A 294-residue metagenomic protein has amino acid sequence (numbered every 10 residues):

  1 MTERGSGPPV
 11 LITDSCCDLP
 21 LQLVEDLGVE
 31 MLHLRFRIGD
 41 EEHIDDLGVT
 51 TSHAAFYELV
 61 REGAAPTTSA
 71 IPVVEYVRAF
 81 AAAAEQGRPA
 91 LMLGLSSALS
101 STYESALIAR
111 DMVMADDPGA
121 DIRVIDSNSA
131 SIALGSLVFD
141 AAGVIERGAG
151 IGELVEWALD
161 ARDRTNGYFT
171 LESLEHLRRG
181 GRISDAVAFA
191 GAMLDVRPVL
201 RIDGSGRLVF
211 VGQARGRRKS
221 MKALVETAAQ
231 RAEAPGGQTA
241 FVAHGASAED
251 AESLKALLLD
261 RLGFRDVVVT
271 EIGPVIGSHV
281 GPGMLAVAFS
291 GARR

Functional and structural regions predicted by a protein language model:
E3-G7, S15-E30, L34-R37, A98-D111 (+2 more regions): Mixed-charge interfacial surface used for oligomerization/domain docking and macromolecular partner engagement
P9, R88-M92, Q238-A240: Generic beta-sheet signal
P9-E75: N-terminal glycine-rich anion-binding loop in soluble enzyme alpha/beta folds
E58-G63, G87-M92, M114-D126, V269: Glycine/charged-rich beta-loop-alpha catalytic/anionic-binding loops adjacent to active sites
V60-G63, A83, A161, G181: Alpha-helix boundary/capping residues
G63-V74, G94-S101, N128-S129: Short coil/turn segments at secondary-structure boundaries
E75-A106, R110-V113: N-terminal glycine-rich phosphate/adenylate-binding segment common to multiple enzyme folds
